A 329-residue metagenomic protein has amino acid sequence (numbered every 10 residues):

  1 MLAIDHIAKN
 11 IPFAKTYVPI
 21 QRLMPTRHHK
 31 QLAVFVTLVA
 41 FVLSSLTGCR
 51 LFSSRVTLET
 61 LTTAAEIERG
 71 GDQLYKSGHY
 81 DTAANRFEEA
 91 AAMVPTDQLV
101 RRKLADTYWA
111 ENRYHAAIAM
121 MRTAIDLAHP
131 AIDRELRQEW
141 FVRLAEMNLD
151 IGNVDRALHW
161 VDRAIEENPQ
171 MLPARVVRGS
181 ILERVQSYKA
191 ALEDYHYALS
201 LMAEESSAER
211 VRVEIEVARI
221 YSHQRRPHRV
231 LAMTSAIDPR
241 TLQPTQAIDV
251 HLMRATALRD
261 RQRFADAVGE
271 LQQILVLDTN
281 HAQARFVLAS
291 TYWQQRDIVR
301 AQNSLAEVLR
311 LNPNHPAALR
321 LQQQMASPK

Functional and structural regions predicted by a protein language model:
G48-R102, A110-A119, K329: N-terminal leader/linker segments that initiate helical-solenoid repeat arrays
T57, T63-A65, Q98-L99, I132 (+7 more regions): Helix-start (N-cap) detector for alpha-helical repeat units in TPR-like alpha-solenoids, especially tetratricopeptide
K76, A110-E111, D150, R184-V185 (+5 more regions): Register position in tetratricopeptide repeats
E89-A92, D126, R163-E166, S200 (+3 more regions): Conserved structural position within tetratricopeptide repeats
K103, L136-R143, V177, E216 (+3 more regions): Canonical tetratricopeptide repeat
